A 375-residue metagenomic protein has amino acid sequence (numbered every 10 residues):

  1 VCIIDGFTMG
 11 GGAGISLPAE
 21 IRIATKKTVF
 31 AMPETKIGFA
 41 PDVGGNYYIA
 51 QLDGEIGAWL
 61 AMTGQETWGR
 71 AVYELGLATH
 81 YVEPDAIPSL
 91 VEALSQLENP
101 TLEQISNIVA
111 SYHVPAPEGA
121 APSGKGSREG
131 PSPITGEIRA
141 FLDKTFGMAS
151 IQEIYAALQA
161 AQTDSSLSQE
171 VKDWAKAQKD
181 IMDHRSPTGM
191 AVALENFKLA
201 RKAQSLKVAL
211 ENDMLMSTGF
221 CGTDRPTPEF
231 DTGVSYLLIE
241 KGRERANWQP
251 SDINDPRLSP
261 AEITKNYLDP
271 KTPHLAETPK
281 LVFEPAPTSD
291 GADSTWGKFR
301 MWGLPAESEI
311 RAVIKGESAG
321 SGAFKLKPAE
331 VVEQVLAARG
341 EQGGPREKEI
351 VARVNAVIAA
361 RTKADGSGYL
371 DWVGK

Functional and structural regions predicted by a protein language model:
V1-K144: Conserved catalytic cores of soluble enzyme domains, especially glycine-rich substrate-binding beta-alpha loops
W68-R70, D85-K375: C-terminal alpha-helix plus adjacent terminal tail
